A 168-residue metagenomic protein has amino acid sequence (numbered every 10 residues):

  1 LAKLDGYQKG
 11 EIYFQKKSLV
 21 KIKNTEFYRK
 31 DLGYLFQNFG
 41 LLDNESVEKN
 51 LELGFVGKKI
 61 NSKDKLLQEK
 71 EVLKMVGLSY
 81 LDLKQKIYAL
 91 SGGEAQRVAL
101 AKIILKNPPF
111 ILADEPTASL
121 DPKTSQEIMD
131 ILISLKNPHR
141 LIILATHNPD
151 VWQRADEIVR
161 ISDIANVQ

Functional and structural regions predicted by a protein language model:
G10-V20: Conserved ABC transporter NBD signature motif
L19-G33: ABC ATPase NBD coupling module
K63-L81: Conserved ABC ATPase "signature" region
K86-L90, E94: Conserved ABC ATPase signature
L100: Hydrophobic anchor residue at the start of the ABC signature
I111-D114: Catalytic Walker B motif of ABC-type/P-loop ATPase nucleotide-binding domains
P122-T124: Helix N-cap at the start of a conserved alpha-helix in ABC-type nucleotide-binding domains
